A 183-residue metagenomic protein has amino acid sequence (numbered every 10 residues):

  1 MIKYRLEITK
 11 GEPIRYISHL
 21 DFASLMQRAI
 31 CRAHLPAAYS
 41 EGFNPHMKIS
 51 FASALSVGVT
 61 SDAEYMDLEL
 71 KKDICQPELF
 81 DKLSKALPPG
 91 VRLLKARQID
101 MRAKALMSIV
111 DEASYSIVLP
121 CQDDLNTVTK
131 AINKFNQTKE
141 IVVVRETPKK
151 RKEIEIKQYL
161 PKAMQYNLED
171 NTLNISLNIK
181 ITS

Functional and structural regions predicted by a protein language model:
K3, E12, I17-Y65: Glycine/small-residue-rich interface belts in oligomeric ring/scaffold proteins and their assembly partners
K3-T9, S114-V118: Active-site-flanking beta-strand signature of metal-NTP-handling nucleotidyl enzymes and homologous cyclase-like
I8, E41-F43, R97: A general secondary-structure junction signal
A37, K48-S183: Structured-RNA-binding interfaces characteristic of tRNA pseudouridine synthases
